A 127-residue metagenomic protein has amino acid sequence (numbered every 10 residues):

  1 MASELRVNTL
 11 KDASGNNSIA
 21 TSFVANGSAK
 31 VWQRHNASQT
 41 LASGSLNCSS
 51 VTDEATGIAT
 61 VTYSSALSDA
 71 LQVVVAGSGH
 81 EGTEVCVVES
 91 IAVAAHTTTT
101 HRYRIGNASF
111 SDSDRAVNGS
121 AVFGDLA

Functional and structural regions predicted by a protein language model:
S3-D69, R104-A127: Extracellular receptor-binding modules and their adjoining Ser/Thr/Gly/Asp/Asn-rich linkers
L10, C48, V74-V75, V85-V88 (+1 more regions): Generic preference for hydrophobic/aromatic residues in regular secondary structure cores
A55, V88-N107: Ser/Thr- and Asn-enriched, surface-exposed coil loops between beta-strands
S68-H96: Terminal beta-strand-rich extracellular "head" domains that mediate receptor/glycan or other ligand binding
